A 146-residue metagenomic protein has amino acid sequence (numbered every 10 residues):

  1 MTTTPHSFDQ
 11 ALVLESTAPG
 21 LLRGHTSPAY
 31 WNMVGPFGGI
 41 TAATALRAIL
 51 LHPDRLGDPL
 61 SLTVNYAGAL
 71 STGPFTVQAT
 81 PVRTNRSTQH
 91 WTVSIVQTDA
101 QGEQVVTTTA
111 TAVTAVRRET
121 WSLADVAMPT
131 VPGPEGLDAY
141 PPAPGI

Functional and structural regions predicted by a protein language model:
M1-I146: Terminal targeting signals and extreme-terminal segments of soluble enzymes
